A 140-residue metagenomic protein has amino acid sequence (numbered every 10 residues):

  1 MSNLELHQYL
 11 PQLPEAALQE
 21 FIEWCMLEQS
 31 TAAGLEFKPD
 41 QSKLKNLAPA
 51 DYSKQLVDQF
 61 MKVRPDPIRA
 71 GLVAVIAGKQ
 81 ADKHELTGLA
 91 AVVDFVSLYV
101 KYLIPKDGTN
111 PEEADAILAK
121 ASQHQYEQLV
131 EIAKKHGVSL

Functional and structural regions predicted by a protein language model:
N3-K43, P49, S53: Short terminal alpha-helical segments
P14, A48, R64-P65, S122-Q125: Residues that cap or delimit alpha-helices
E20-E28, G71-G78, G88-P105: Short, hydrophobic/amphipathic alpha-helical patches that form generic packing surfaces within helical domains
A33-P39, Q80-L86, I104-E112: Charged, low-complexity interaction regions
Y52, P67-I68, E113, Q125: Structural recognition of alpha-solenoid helical scaffolds
L56-D58: Extended, compositionally biased non-globular segments
M61, D66-A74: Solvent-exposed interaction surfaces and binding hotspots enriched for charged
G88-S139: Amphipathic alpha-helical binding modules
